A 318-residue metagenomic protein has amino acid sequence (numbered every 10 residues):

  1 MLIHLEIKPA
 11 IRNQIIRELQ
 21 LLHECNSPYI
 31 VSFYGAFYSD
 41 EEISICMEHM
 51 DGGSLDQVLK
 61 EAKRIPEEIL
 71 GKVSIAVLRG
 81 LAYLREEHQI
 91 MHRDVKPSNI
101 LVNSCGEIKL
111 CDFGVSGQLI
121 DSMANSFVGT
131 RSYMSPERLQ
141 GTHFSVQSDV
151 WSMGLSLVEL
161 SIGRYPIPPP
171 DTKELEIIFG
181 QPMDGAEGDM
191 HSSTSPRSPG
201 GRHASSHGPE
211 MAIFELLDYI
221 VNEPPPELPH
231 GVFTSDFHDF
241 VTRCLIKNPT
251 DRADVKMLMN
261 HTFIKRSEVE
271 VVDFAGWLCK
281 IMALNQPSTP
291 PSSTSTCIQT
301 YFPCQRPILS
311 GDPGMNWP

Functional and structural regions predicted by a protein language model:
L2-C25: Conserved N-lobe beta3->alphaC-helix segment of eukaryotic protein kinase catalytic domains
A36: Activation-segment/catalytic-loop signature of the eukaryotic protein kinase fold
E41-S54: Conserved short submotifs of the Hanks-type protein kinase catalytic core that shape the nucleotide-binding pocket
V73-S74: Activation segment signature within eukaryotic-like protein kinase domains
D149: Conserved catalytic-loop aspartate of Hanks-type protein kinases
D251-P290: Regulatory extensions flanking the kinase catalytic core
